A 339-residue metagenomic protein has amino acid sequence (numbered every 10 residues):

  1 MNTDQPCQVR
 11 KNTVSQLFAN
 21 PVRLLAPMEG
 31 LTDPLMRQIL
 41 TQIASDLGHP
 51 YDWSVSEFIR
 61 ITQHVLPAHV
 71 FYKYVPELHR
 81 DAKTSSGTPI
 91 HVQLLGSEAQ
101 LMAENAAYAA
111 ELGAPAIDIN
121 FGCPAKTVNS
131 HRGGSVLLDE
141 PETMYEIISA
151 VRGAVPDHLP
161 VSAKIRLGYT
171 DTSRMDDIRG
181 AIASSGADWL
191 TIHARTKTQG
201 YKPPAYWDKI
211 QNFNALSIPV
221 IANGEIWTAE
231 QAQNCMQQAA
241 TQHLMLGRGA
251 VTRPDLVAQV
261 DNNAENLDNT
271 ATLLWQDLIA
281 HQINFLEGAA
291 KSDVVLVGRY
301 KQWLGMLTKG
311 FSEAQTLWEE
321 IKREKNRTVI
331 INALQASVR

Functional and structural regions predicted by a protein language model:
M1-L24, E29, E146, A154-P156 (+5 more regions): Alpha/beta catalytic cores of nucleotide-metabolism and tRNA/nucleoside-modifying enzymes
P6-T13, M28-Y108: Glycine-rich, positively charged N-terminal anion/phosphate-binding segment
R23-A26, S54-S56, I90-L94, I117 (+4 more regions): Hydrophobic faces of well-ordered beta-strands that scaffold small-molecule active sites in alpha/beta enzyme cores
M28-G30, I59-I61, L95-S97, G122-P124 (+4 more regions): Active-site beta-loop-alpha junctions enriched in small/polar residues
P34, A103, W207, T228-A229: Structural motif corresponding to alpha-helix initiation and N-cap regions
Q42-L47, E104-I117, F121-H131, E142-I218: Alpha/beta enzyme core
H69-F71, R132-L138: Short glycine-enriched, charge-decorated loop/helix-capping segments at active-site entrances that position
L101, T143, L278: Soluble or luminal CAZymes and related metallo-dependent hydrolases
